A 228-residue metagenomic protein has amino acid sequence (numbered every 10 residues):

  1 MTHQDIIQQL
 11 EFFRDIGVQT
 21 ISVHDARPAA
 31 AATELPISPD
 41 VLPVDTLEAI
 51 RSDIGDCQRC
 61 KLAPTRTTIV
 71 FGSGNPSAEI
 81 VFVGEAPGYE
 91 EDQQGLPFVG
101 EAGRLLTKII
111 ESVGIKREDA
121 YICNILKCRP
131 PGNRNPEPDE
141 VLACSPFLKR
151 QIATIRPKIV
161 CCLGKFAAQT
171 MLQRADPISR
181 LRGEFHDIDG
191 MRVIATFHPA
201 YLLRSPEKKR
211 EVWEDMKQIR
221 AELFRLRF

Functional and structural regions predicted by a protein language model:
Q4, Q8-F228: A polyanion-binding, active-site-adjacent surface
